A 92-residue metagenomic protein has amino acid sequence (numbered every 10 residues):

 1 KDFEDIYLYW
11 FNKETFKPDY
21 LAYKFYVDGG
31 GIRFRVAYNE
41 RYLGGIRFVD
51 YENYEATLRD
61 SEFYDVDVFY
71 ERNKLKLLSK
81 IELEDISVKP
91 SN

Functional and structural regions predicted by a protein language model:
K1-I86: Gly/Pro-enriched, hydrophobic low-complexity segments that function as extracytoplasmic propeptides/linkers
S91-N92: Short, solvent-exposed mixed-charge patches
